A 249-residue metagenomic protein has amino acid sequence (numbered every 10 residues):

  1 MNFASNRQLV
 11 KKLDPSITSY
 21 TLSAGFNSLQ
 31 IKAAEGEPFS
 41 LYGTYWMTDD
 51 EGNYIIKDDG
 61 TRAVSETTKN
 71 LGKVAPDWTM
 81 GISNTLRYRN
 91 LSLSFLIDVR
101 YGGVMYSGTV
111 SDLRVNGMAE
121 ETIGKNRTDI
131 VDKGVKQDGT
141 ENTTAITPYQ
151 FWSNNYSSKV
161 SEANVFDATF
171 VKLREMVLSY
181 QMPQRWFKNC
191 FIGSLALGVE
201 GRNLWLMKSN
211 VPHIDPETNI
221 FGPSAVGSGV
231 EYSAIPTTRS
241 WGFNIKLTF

Functional and structural regions predicted by a protein language model:
F3, I82, Y88, L93-F95 (+2 more regions): Transmembrane beta-strands of outer-membrane beta-barrel proteins
F3-L9, Y88-N90, V99-G103, E175 (+3 more regions): Transmembrane beta-strands of outer-membrane beta-barrel pores
Q8-A75, S83, S92-D167, P212-P223 (+1 more regions): Surface-exposed, extracytoplasmic segments of Gram-negative outer-membrane nutrient-acquisition systems
K73-D77, F166-L173, A234-T238: Transmembrane beta-barrel outer-membrane domains
D77-T79, T85, N154, Q181 (+3 more regions): Core subunits and conserved enzymes of cellular information-processing and envelope-translocation systems across
W78, R89-L91, T169, F191-L195 (+1 more regions): Outer-envelope beta-barrel architecture signal
G81-S83, E175-S179, G242-N244: Membrane-embedded beta-strand positions in outer-membrane beta-barrel channels/transporters
T237-F249: Outer-membrane beta-barrel "beta-signal"
